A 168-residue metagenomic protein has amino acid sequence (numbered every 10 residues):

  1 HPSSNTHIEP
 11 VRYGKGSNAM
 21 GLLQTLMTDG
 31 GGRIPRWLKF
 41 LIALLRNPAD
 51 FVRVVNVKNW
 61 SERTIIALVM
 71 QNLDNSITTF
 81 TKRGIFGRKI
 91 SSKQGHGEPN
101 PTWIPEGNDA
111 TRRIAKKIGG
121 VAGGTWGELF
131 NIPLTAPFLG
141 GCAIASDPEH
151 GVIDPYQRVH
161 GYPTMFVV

Functional and structural regions predicted by a protein language model:
H1-K89, F138, S146, H150-V152: FAD cofactor-binding and catalytic pocket of flavoenzymes
I65-L68, S91-V168: A glycine-rich dinucleotide-binding beta-alpha-beta segment and adjacent secondary-structure elements that constitute
